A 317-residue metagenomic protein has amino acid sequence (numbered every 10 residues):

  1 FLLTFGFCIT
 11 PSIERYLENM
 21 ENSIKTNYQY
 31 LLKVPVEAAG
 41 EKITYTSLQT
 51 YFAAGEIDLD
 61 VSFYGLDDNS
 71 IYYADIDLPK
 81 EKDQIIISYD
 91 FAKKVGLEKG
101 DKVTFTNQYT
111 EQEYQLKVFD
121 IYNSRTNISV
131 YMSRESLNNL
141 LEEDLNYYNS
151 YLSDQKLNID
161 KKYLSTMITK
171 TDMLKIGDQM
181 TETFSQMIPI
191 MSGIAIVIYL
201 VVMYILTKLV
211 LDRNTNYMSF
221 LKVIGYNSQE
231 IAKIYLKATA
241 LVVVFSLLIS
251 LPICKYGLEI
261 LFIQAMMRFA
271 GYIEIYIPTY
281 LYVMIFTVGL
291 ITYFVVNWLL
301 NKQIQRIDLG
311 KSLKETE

Functional and structural regions predicted by a protein language model:
F1-L2, S185-I205, T239-S250, L281 (+3 more regions): Alpha-helical transmembrane segments of integral membrane proteins
F1-N27, K208: Alpha-helical transmembrane segments
Y16, M20, D160-Y204, L209-R213 (+3 more regions): Peri-transmembrane interface segments
E18-M191: Basic-flanked hydrophobic alpha-helices used for secretion and membrane insertion
M218, I224: Conserved phosphate/oxyanion-binding catalytic-loop motifs
G225, E230-I231: Glycine/proline-centered hinge or cleavage motifs at structural transition points of membrane proteins
K233, F245-K311: Short helix-loop junctions at transmembrane helix boundaries
